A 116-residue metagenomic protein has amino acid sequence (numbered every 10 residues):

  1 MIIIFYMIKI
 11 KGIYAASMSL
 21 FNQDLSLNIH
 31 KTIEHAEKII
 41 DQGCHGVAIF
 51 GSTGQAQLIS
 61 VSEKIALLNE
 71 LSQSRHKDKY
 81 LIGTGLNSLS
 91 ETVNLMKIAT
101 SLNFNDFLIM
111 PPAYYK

Functional and structural regions predicted by a protein language model:
M1-Y6: Short, Lys/Arg-enriched N-terminal segments with co-localized hydrophobic residues within the first ~10-30 amino acids
I8-K116: Active-site beta->alpha loop and helix N-cap motifs at the rims of alpha/beta catalytic domains
